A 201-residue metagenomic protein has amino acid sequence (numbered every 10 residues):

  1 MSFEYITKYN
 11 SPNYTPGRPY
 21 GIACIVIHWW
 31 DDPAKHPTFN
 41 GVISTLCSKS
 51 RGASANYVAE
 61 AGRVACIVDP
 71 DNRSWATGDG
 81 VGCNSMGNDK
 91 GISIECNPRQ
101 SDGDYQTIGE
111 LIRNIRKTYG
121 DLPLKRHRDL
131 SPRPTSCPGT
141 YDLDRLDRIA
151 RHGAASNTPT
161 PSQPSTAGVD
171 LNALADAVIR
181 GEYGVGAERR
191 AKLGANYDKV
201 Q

Functional and structural regions predicted by a protein language model:
M1-G87: N-terminal catalytic cores of peptidoglycan-degrading enzymes
S2-K8, T15-G21, I92, N97-G168: Basic/polar, cationic surfaces and motifs that engage anionic cell-wall and phosphate/carboxylate ligands
T38, D104-L111, D142, D170 (+4 more regions): Stable alpha-helical elements in mature extracytoplasmic
D129-L130, Y183, D198: Disulfide-stabilized cysteine-rich extracellular repeat microdomains
G153-P159, G194-Q201: Repeat-associated, polar segments at repeat-unit boundaries in modular proteins
P164-R180: Viral virion structural and adsorption modules
I179-R190: Extracytoplasmic Gram-positive cell-surface binding/anchoring modules and repeats
